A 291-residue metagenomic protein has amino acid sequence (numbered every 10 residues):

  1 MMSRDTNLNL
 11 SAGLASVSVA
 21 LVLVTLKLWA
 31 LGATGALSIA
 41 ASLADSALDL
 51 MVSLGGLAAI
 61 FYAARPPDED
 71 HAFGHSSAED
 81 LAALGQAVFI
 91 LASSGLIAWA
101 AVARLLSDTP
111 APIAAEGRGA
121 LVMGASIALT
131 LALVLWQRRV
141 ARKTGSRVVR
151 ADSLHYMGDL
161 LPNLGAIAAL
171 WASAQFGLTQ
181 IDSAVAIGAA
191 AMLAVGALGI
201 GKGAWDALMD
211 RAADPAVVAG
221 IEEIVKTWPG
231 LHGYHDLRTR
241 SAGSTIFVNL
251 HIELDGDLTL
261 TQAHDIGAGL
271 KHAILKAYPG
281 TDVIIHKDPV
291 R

Functional and structural regions predicted by a protein language model:
M1-A15, D70, H75-A78, G196-R291: Peripheral (non-transmembrane) domains and long loops of multi-pass membrane proteins
M1-A216, G220: Alpha-helical transmembrane cores and adjacent cytosolic helix/loop segments of polytopic membrane transporters
